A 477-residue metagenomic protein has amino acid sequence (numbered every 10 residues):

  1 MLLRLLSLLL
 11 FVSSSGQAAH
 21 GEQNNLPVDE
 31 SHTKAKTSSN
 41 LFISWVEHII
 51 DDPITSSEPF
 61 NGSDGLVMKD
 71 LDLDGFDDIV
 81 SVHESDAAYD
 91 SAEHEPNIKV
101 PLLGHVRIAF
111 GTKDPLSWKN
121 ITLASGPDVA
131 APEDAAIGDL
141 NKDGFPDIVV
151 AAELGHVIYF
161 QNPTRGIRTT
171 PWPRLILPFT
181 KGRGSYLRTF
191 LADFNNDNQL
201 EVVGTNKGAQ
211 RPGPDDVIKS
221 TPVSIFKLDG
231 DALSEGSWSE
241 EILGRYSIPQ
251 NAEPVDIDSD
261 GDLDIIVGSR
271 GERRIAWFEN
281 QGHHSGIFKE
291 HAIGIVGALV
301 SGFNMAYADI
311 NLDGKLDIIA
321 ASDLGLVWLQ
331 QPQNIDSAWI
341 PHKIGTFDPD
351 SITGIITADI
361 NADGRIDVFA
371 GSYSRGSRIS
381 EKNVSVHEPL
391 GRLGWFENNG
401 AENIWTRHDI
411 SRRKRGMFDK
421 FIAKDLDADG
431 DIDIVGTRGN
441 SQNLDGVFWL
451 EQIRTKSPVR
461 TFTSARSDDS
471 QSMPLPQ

Functional and structural regions predicted by a protein language model:
M1-L8: Sec-dependent signal peptide recognition, specifically the positively charged N-region followed immediately by
L9-G16: Hydrophobic h-region of N-terminal signal peptides that target proteins for export in Gram-negative bacteria
A19-Q477: Beta-propeller-forming repeat regions
